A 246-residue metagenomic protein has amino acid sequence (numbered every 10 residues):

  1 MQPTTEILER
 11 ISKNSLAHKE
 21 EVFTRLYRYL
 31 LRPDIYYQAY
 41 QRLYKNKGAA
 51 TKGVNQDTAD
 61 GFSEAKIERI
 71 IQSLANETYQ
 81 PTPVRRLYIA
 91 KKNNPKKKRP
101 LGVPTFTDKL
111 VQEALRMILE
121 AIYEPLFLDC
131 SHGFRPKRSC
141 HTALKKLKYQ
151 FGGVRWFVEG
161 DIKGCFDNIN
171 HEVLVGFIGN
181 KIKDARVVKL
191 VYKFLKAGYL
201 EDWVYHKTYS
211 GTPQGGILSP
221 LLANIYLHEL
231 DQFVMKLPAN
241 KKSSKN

Functional and structural regions predicted by a protein language model:
M1-E68: Non-catalytic, polymerase-adjacent accessory regions of viral genome-replication enzymes
Q2, L101-R116, E124-F127, S131 (+4 more regions): Duplex nucleic acid-engaging cores and interfaces of nucleic-acid transaction enzymes
H18-E20, K45-K52, N93-P95, I122-F127 (+3 more regions): Short acidic (Asp/Glu) and glycine-rich catalytic loops that position anionic groups and cofactors
A39-L43, A114, L190-L195: Short alpha-helical scaffolding segments that buttress acidic/His motifs in well-ordered protein cores
V54, M117, G160-I162: Residues immediately flanking
G61-P81: Amphipathic alpha-helical blocks
Q80-P83, L87-Y88: Extended, charge-enriched "interface" segments that sit outside catalytic cores
L87-Y88, D129-C130, R135-R138, T142-N246: Conserved polymerase palm-domain catalytic core
